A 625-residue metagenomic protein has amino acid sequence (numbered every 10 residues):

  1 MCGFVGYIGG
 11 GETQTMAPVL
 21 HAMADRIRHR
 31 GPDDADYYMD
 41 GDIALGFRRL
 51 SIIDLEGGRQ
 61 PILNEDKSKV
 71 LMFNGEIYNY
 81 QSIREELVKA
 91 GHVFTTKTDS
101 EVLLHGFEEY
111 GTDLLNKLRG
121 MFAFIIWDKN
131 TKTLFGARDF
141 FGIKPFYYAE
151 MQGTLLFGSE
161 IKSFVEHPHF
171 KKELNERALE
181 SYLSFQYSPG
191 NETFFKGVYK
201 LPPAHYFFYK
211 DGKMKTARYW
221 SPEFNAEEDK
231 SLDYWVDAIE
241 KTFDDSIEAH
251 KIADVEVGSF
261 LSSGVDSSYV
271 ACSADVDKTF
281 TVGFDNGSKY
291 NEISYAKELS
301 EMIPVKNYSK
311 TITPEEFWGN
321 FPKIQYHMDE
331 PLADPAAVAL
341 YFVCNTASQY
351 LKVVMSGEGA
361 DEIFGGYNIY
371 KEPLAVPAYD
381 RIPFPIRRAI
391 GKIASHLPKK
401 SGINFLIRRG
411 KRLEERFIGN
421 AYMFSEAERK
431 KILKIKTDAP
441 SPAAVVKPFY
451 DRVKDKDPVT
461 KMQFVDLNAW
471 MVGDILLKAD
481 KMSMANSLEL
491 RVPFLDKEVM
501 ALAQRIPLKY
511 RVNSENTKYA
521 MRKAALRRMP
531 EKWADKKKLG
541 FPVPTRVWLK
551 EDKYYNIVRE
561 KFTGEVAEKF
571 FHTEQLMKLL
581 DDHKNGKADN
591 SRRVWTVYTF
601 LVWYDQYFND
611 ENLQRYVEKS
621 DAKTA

Functional and structural regions predicted by a protein language model:
M1-F4, E166, G197-V198, P202-P203 (+5 more regions): Adenosyl-5′-phosphate
M1-M328, L340, C344, R527 (+3 more regions): Cysteine-centered catalytic environments shared across enzyme families
G11, A360, Y604: Flexible, active-site-proximal loop/turn residues at the rims of small-molecule/cofactor binding pockets and catalytic
P18, L174, Y234, A238 (+22 more regions): Generic recognition of stable, solvent-exposed alpha-helical segments in well-folded globular domains
S100-L103, L179, A360, V472 (+2 more regions): Alpha-helical structural signal
F140, F342-K400, W470, L476-V499: Active-site adenylate/phosphate-handling loop in enzymes that bind or generate adenylated species
P322-Y326, S348, Y370-E372, W548-K550: Short low-complexity, flexible loop/linker segments enriched in glycine and/or proline with clustered acidic
L332-D334: Acceptor-substrate binding/catalytic loop of class I
